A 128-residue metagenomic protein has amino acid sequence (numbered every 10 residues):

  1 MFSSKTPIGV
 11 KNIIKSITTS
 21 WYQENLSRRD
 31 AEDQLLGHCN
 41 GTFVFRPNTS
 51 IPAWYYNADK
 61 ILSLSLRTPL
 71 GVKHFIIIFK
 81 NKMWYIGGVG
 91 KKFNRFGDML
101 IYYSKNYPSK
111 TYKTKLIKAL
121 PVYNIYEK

Functional and structural regions predicted by a protein language model:
M1-K128: Domain-scale recognition of modular recruitment/scaffold domains used in eukaryotic signaling
